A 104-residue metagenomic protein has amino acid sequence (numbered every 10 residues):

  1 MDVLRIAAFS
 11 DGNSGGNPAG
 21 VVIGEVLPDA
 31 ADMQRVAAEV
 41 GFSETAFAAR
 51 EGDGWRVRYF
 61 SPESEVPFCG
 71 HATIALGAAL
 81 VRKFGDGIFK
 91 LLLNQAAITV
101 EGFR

Functional and structural regions predicted by a protein language model:
M1-Y59: ATP-binding N-lobe of GHMP and related small-molecule kinases
R35, G54, F60-R104: Acidic, low-complexity central loop/insert segments
